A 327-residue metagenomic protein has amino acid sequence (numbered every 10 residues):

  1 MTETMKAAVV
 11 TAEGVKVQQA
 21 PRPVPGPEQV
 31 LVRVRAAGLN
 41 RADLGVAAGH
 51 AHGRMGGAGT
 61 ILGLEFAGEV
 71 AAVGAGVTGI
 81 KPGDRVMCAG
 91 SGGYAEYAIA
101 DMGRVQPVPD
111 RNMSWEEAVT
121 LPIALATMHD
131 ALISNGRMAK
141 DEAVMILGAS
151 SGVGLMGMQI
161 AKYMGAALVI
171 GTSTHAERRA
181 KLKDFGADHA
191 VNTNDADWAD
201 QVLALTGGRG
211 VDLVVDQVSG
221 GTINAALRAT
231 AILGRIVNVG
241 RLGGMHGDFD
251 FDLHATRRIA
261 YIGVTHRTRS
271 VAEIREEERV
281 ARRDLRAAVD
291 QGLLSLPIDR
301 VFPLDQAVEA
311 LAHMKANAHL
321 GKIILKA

Functional and structural regions predicted by a protein language model:
E3, A272-A327: C-terminal hydrophobic helical "lid"/dimerization subdomain of Rossmann-like NAD(P)H-dependent oxidoreductases
R22-L39, H50-G92: Glycine-rich beta-strand-centered segment in the early N-terminal region that forms part of a ligand/cofactor-binding
G59, R85-S150: NAD(P)H dinucleotide-binding glycine-rich loop of Rossmann-like/cofactor-binding domains, especially the beta1-alpha1
V119-D195: Mid-domain Rossmann-like dinucleotide-binding core that forms the NAD(H)/NADP(H) cofactor-binding site
A149, V218, R241: NAD(P)H cofactor-binding loop motif with strongest signal on the N-terminal glycine-rich segment
W198-G208: Short amphipathic alpha-helix with an adjacent loop that forms part of the alpha/beta core around
G221-L293, A327: Glycine-rich phosphate-binding loop and adjacent beta-alpha segment of Rossmann(oid) nucleotide-cofactor-binding
